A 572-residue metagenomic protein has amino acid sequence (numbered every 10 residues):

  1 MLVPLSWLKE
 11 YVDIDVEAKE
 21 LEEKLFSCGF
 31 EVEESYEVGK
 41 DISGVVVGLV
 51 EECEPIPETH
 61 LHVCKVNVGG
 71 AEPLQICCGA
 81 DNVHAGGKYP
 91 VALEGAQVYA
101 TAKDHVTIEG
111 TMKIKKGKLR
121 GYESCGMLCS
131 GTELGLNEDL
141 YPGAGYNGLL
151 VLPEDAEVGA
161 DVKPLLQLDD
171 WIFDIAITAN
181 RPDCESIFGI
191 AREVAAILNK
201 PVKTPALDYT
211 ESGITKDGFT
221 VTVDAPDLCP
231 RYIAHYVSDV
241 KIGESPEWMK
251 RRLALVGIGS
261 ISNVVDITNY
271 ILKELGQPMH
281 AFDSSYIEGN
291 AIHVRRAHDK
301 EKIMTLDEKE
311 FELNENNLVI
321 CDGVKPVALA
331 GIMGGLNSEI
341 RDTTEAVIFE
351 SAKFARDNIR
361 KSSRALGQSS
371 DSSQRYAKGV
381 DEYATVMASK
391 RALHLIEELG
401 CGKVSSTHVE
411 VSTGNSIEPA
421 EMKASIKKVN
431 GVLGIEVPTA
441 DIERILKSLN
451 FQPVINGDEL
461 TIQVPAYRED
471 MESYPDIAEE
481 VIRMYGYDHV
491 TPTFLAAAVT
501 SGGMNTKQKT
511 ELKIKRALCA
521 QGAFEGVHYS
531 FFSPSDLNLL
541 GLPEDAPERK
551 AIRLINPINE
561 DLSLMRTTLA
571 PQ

Functional and structural regions predicted by a protein language model:
M1-E211, T215, I348, G367 (+4 more regions): Phosphate-backbone binding interfaces of nucleic-acid-interacting proteins
L5, E23, P55-P57, L198 (+2 more regions): Glycine/proline-enriched, intrinsically flexible loops and inter-domain linkers
V32-G39, P201-E211, S260-V265, I396-E410 (+3 more regions): Flexible, glycine/charged-enriched surface loops at secondary-structure junctions
K40-S43, K115-G117, L207-D217, I267-L275 (+5 more regions): A glycine-rich phosphate-binding loop feature that marks nucleotide/adenosyl-phosphate handling sites
V158-I177, K216-L255, D357-Y376, M422-K423 (+2 more regions): Residues forming anionic-ligand binding surfaces in small-molecule and nucleic-acid pockets of primarily soluble enzymes
V194-D224, G400-V429, L433-E436, I477: Terminal amphipathic helices with adjacent charged low-complexity linkers/tails
I242-N269, D283-I287, H293-S412, F524-Q572: TRNA-recognition modules of translation machinery and tRNA-sensing kinases, especially anticodon-binding
M422-Q572: Extended, well-folded interaction surfaces typified by the phenylalanyl-tRNA synthetase beta subunit core
